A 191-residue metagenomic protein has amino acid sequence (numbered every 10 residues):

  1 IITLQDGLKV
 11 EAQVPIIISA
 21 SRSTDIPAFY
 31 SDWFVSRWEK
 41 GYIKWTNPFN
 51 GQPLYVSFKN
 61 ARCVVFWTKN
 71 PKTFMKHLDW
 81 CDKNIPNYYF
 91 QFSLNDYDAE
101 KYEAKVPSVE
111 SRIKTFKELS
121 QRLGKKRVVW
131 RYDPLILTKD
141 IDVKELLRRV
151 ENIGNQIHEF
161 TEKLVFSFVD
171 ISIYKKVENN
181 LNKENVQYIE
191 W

Functional and structural regions predicted by a protein language model:
I1-Y102, V109, I113-K125: Conserved Radical SAM active-site core
V10, V14, V35, V56 (+9 more regions): Extended aliphatic helical segments
K69-F74, L147-I157, N185-W191: Short, Lys/Arg-enriched charge-dense amphipathic segments
C81, P107, L181-K183: General N-terminal targeting signals
D98-V106, P134-K144, E184-W191: Surface-exposed cleft-lining segments at the edges of enzyme active sites
S111-N180: Conserved C-terminal portion of the radical SAM core fold that forms the substrate/S-adenosylmethionine-binding
